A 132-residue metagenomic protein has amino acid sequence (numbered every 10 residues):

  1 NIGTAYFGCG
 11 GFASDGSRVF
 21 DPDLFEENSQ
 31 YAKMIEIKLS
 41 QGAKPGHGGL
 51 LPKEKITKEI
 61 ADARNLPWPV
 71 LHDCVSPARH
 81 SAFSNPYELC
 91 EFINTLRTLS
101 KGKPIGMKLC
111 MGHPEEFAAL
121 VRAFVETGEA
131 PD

Functional and structural regions predicted by a protein language model:
N1-D132: Active-site entrance/lid segments in N-terminal catalytic domains of soluble metabolic enzymes
